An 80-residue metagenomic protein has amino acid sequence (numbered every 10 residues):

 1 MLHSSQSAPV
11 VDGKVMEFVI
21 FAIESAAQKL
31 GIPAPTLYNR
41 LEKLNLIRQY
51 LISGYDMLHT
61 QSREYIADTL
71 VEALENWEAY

Functional and structural regions predicted by a protein language model:
L2-H3, W77: Ligand-binding pocket scaffold of soluble enzyme catalytic domains
Q6-V10, N39-E42: Short hydrophobic/aromatic-rich motifs at helix boundaries and adjacent loops
S7-I32: N-terminal acidic leader/helix
F18, T36, Y65-I66: Residue-level detector of well-ordered alpha-helical segments, enriched for hydrophobic/aromatic packing positions
E24, L46-I47, V71, E75: Amphipathic alpha-helical core segments of compact helical bundles
A27-Q61: Amphipathic, hydrophobic secondary-structure cores in small proteins
Y55-Y80: Long, compositionally biased
